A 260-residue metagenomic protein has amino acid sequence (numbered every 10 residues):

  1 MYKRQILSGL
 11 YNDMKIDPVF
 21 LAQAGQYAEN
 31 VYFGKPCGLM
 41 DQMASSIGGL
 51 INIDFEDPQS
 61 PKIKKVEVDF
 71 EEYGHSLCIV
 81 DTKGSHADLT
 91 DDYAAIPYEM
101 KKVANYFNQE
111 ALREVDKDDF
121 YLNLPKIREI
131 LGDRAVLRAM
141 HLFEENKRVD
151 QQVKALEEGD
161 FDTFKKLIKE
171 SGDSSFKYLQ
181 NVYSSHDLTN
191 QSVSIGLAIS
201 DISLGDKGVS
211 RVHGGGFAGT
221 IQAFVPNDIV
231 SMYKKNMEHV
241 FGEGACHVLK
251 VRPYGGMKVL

Functional and structural regions predicted by a protein language model:
M1-Y2: Short, small-residue-biased leader/transition segments that mark boundaries at the very start of proteins
I6-L7, A24, V103, I199: Residues within well-ordered alpha helices
L7-L21, N227-V240: Phosphate-handling active-site elements
S8-K62: Glycine/threonine-rich beta-strand-loop-alpha-helix active-site module that forms ligand/phosphate-binding
F33, G49-R211, A223-L260: C-terminal nucleotide
C37-S45, S210-T220: Conserved phosphate/anionic-ligand binding catalytic regions in large, soluble enzymes, centered on
